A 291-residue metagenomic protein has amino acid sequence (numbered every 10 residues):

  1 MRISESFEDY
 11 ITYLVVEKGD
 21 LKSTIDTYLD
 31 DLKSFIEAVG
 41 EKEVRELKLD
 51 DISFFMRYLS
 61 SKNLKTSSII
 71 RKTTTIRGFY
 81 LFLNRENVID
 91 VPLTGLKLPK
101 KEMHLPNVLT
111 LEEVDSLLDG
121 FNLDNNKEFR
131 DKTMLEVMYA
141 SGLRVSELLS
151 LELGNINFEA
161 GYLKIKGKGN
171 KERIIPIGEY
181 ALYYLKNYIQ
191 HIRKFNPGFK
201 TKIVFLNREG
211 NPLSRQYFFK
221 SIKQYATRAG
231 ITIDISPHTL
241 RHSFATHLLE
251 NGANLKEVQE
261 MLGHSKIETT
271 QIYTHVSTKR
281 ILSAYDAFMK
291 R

Functional and structural regions predicted by a protein language model:
M1-R291: Conserved catalytic core of the tyrosine transesterase superfamily
